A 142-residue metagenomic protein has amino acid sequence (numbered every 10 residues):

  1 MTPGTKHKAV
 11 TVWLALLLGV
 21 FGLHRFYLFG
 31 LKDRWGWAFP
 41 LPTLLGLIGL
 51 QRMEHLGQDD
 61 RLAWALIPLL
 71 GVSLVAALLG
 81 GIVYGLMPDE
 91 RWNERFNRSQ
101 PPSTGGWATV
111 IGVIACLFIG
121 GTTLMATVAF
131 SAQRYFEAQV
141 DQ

Functional and structural regions predicted by a protein language model:
M1-V12, G36-Q142: Transmembrane helix recognition focused on a "late"/terminal membrane span
L14-F26: N-terminal signal-anchor/start-transfer transmembrane helix
D33: Conserved tryptophan-centered aromatic signature that marks the ligand-binding surface of SH3 and related Trp-rich
